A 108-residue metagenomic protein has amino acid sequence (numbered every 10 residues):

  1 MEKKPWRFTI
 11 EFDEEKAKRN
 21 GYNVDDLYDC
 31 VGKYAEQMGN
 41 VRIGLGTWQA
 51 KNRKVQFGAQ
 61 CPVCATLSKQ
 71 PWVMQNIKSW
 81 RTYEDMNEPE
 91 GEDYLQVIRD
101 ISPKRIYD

Functional and structural regions predicted by a protein language model:
E2-T9, E15-Y28, G32-Y34, T66-L67: Long, contiguous binding/interaction regions
E11-D13, N40-V41: Short connector loops/turns at beta-strand edges and beta->alpha or beta->beta junctions
D13-E15, R53, D85: Generic structural motif
V24, R53-Q56, N87: Intrinsic-disorder-associated interaction segments
L27-D29, R42-G46, E90-D93: Positively charged, polar, low-complexity stretches
E36-N76: Short, intrinsically disordered low-complexity segments
A65-P103: Short, mixed-charge low-complexity intrinsically disordered segments
K104-D108: Short acidic DE-rich linear segments
